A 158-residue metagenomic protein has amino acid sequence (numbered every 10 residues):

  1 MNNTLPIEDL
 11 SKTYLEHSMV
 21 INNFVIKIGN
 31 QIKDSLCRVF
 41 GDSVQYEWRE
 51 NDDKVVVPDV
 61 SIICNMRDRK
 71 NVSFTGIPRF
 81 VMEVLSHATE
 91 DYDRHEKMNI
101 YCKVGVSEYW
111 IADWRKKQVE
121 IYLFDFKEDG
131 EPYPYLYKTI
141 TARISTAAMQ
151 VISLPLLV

Functional and structural regions predicted by a protein language model:
M1-V158: Gly/Pro/Ser/Thr-rich low-complexity, intrinsically disordered segments predominantly at protein N-termini
